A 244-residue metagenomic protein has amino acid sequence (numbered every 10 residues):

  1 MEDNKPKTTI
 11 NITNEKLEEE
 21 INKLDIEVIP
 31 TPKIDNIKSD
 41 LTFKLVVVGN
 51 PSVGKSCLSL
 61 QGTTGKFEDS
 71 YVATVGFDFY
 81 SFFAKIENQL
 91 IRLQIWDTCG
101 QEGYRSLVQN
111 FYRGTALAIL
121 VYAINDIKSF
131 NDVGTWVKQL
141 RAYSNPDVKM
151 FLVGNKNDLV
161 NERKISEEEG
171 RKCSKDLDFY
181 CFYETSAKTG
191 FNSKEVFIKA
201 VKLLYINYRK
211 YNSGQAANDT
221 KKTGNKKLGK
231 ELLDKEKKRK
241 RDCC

Functional and structural regions predicted by a protein language model:
M1-S52, T63, E87-L90, P146-C244: Conserved P-loop small GTPase signature centered on TRAFAC-class small GTPases
S56: Walker A/P-loop
T63-L90: Switch I (effector-binding) loop of TRAFAC-class P-loop GTPase G-domains
Y80, R105-N110: Conserved alpha-helical scaffold flanking the Walker A/P-loop in AAA+ ATPase domains
A84, I95-W96, I119-A123, L152-N155 (+1 more regions): Conserved beta-strand segments of the P-loop GTPase G domain that flank and frequently precede/overlap
I91-S106: Switch II (G3) loop of P-loop NTPases
T115-V133, S144-D147, N157-K164: Conserved Switch II/interswitch segment of TRAFAC-class P-loop GTPases
